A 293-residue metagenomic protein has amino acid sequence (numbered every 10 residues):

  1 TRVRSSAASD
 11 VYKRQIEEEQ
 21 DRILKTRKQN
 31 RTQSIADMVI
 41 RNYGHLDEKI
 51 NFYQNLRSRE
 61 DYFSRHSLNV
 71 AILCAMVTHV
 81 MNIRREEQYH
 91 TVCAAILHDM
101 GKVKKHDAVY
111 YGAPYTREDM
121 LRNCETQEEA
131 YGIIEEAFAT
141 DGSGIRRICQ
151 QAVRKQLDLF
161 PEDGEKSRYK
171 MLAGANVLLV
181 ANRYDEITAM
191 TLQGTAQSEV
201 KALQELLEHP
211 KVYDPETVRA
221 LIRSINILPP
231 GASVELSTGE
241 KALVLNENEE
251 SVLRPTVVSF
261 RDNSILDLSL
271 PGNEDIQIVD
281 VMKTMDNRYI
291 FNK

Functional and structural regions predicted by a protein language model:
T1-A8, Y12: Single conserved hydrophobic/aromatic residue that forms the stacking wall/gate of nucleotide- or nucleobase-binding
R14-K293: Histidine- and acidic-residue-rich, metal-dependent catalytic cores
